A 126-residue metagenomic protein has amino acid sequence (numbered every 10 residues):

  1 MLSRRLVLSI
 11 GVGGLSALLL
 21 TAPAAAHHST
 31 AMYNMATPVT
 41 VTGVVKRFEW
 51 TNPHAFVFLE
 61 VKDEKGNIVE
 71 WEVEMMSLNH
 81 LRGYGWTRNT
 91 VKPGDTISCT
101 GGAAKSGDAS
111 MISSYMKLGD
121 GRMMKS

Functional and structural regions predicted by a protein language model:
V7-L8: N-terminal export leaders
S16-A24: C-terminal segment of classical bacterial N-terminal signal peptides
A24-V39: Short boundary/loop segments of OB/S1/cold-shock single-stranded nucleic-acid-binding domains
V41-V45: Conserved hydrophobic positions within beta-strands
T51-K62: Short aromatic-glycine-enriched beta-strand elements
M75-G83: Short, structured beta-strand/loop micro-motifs enriched in basic residues and often containing a Trp
R82-C99: Short nucleic-acid-contacting surface segments enriched for D/E, G, S/T with interspersed K/R
A104-S126: OB-fold/S1-family single-stranded nucleic acid-binding modules
